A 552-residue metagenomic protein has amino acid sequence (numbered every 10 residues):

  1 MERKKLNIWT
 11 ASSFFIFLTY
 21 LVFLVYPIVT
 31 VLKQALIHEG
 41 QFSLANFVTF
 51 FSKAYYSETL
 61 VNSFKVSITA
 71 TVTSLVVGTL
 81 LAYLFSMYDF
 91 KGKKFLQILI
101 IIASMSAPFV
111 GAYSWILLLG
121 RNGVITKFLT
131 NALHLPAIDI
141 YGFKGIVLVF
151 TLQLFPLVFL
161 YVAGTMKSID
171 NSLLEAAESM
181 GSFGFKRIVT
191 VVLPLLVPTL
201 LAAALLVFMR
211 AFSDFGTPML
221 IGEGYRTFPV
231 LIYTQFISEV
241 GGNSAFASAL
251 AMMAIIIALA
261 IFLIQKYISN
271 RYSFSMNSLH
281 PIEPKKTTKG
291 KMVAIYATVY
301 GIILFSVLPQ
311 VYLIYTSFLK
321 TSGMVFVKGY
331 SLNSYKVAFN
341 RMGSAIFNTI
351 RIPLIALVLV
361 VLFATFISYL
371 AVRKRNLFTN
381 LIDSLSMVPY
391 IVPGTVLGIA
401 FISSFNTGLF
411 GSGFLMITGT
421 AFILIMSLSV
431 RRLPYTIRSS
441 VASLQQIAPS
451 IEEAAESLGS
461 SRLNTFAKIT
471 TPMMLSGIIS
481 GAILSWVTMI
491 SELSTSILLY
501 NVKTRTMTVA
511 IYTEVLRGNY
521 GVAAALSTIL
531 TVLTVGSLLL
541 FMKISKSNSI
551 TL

Functional and structural regions predicted by a protein language model:
M1-T10, T190-L193, P284-T288: Short, Lys/Arg-rich N-terminal segment immediately upstream of the first membrane anchor
L6-G40, S52-K167, L195-F215, A249-Q265 (+7 more regions): Membrane-water interface segments at the C-terminal ends of transmembrane alpha-helices in multi-pass inner-membrane
A35-A45, G120-A132, G222-L231, R271-L279 (+2 more regions): Peri-membrane helix termini and adjoining interfacial loops of integral membrane proteins
Y88, I169-D170, E175-L196, K374 (+4 more regions): Short helix-to-coil transition segments within interhelical loops that connect adjacent transmembrane helices
L117, F215-G241, M324-K328, L493-Y520: Glycine-rich helix-loop "coupling/hinge" segments at transmembrane-helix boundaries in multipass transporters
L173, S273-P284, I451, S460 (+1 more regions): Short cytosolic juxtamembrane segments of multi-pass membrane proteins
Y233-I257: Helix-loop-helix hairpin linking two adjacent transmembrane segments in secondary transporters
L263-T298: Alpha-helical transmembrane segments of integral membrane proteins
